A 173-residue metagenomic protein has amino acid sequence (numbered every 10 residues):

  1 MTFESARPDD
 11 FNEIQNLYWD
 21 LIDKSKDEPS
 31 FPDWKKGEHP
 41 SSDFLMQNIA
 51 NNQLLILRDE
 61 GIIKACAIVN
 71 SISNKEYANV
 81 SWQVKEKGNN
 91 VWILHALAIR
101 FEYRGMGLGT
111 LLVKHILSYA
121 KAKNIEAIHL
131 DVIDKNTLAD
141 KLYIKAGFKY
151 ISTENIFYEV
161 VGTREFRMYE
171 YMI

Functional and structural regions predicted by a protein language model:
T2-N16: A short beta-loop-alpha structural element at the N-terminal edge of CoA-dependent acyl/N-acetyltransferase catalytic
D23-D43: Conserved GNAT-fold acetyl-CoA-binding loop/helix
D43-I56, I72-E76, I93: A short helix-loop-beta-strand connector motif used in the catalytic cores of GNAT acetyltransferases and, in some
N51-A67: Conserved beta-hairpin
I68-A96, R104, E159-V160: Conserved acyl-donor/pantetheine-binding loop and adjacent beta-alpha core of acyl/acetyltransferases and related
I99, G105-S118, K141-K145: Conserved acetyl-CoA-binding loop-helix of GNAT-fold acetyltransferases
V113, A120-D131: Conserved GNAT acetyl-CoA-binding A-motif
I133-T137, K145-A146, I156-I173: C-terminal "cap" of GNAT-fold acetyltransferases
